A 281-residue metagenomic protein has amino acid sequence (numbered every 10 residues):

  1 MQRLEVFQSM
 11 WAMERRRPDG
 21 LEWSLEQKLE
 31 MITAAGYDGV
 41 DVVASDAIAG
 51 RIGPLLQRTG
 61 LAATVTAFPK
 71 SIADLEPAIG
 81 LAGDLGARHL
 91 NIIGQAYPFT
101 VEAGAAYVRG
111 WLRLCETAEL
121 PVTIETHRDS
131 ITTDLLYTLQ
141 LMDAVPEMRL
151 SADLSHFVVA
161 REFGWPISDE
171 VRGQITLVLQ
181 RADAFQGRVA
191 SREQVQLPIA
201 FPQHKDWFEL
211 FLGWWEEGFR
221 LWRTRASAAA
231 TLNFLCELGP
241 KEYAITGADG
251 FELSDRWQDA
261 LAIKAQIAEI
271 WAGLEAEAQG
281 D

Functional and structural regions predicted by a protein language model:
M1-G83, A87, A265-D281: N-terminal pre-domain/capping segments
Q2-A12, V40-V42, L61-A67, L90-I92 (+4 more regions): Hydrophobic faces of well-ordered beta-strands that scaffold small-molecule active sites in alpha/beta enzyme cores
S9, R15, V159-E162, V189-H204 (+1 more regions): Flexible glycine/acidic-rich beta-alpha junction loops that bind and position SAM and/or redox cofactors in anaerobic
M10-A12, A44-I48, P69, G94-P98 (+5 more regions): Active-site-proximal loop/turn and secondary-structure-junction residues that shape catalytic pockets, frequently
A62-L150, V159: Active-site acidic/histidine proton-transfer and metal-coordination neighborhood in alpha/beta enzyme cores
T117-H204: Acidic/histidine-rich catalytic cores of soluble enzymes
E170-G173, W207-T231: A short, acidic, amphipathic alpha-helical segment used as a generic capping/interface helix at domain edges
I245-Q279: Short, low-complexity, polybasic intrinsically disordered segments
